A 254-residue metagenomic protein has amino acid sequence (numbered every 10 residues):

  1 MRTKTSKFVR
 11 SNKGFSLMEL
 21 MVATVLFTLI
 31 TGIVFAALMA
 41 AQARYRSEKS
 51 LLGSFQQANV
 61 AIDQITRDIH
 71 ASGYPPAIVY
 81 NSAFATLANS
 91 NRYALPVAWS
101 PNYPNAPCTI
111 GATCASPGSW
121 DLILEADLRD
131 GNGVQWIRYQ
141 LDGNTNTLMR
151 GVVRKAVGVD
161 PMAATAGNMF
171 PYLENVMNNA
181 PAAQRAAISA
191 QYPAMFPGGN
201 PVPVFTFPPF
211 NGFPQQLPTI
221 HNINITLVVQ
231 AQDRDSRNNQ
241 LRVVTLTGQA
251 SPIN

Functional and structural regions predicted by a protein language model:
R2-K4, F8, N12-P76, N238 (+1 more regions): Aliphatic-rich helix starts adjacent to a transmembrane/signal segment
R46-S47, I69-L122: Short, glycine/small-hydrophobic-rich surface segments
P117, G131-N132: Acidic, glycine-anchored loop motifs typical of Ca2+
D121-R129, L227-V229: Short beta-strand segments that buttress and anchor functional surface loops
L124, N146-V152: Short hydrophobic/aromatic-rich beta-strand segments that constitute the beta-sheet cores of beta-sandwich/beta-barrel
N132-I137, T245: Short, surface-exposed coil-to-beta transition loops
G151-V159: Short, solvent-exposed aromatic-acidic interface loops
M169-N254: Short linear sequence signals and composition-biased patches located at protein termini or domain-edge surfaces
